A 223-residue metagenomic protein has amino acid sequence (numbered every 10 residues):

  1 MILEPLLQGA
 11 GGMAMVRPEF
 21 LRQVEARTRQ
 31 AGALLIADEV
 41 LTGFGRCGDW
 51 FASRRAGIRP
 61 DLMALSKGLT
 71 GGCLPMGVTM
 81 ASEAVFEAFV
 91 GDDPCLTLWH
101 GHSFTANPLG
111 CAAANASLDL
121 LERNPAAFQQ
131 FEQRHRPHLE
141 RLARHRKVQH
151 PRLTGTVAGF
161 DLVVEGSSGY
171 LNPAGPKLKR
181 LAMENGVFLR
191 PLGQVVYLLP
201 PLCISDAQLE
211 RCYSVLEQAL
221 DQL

Functional and structural regions predicted by a protein language model:
I2-L223: Conserved N-terminal phosphate-binding loop of PLP-dependent enzymes in the Aspartate aminotransferase
